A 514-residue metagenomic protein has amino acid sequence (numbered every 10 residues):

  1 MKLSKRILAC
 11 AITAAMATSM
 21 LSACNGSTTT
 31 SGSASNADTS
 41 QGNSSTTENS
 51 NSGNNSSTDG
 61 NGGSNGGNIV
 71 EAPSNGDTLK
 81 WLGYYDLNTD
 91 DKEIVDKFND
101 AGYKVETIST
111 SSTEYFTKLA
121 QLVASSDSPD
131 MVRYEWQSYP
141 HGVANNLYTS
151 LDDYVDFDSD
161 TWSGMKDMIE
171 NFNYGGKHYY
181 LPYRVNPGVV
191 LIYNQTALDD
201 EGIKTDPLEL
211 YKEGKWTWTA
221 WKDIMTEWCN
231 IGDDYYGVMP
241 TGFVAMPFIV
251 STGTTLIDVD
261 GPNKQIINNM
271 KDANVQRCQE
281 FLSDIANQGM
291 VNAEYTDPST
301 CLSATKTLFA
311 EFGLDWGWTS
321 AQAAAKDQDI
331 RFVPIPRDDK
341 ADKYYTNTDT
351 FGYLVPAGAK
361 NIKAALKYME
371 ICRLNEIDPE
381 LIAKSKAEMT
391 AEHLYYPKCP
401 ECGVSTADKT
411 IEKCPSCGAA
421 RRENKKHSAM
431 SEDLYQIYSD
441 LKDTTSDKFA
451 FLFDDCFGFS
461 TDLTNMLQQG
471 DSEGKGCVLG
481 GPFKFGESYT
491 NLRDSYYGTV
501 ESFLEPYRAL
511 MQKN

Functional and structural regions predicted by a protein language model:
S4, A9-A11, S22-P140, E376-E388 (+5 more regions): Conserved N-terminal structural module of periplasmic/extracytoplasmic solute-binding proteins
G63-V70, Y134-G188, T219, V333: Hinge/lid segment of periplasmic solute-binding proteins
V132, Y174-V185, V189-L191, G214-I266: Extracytoplasmic/periplasmic solute-binding protein
D152-G164, L210-G214, T254-R277, R337-Y344: Short, solvent-exposed loop/beta-turn-alpha elements that line the ligand-binding surface or hinge of extracytoplasmic
D223-M225, D260-Y295: Glycine-centered hinge/linker elements that transmit conformational signals in sensory and ligand-binding systems
A323-Y395: Extracytoplasmic/periplasmic substrate-recognition and gating elements
C399-C402, C414-C417: Short cysteine-rich clusters marking metal-coordination/redox-active sites
V404-T406, R421: Cys/His-rich microdomains that often coordinate metals
